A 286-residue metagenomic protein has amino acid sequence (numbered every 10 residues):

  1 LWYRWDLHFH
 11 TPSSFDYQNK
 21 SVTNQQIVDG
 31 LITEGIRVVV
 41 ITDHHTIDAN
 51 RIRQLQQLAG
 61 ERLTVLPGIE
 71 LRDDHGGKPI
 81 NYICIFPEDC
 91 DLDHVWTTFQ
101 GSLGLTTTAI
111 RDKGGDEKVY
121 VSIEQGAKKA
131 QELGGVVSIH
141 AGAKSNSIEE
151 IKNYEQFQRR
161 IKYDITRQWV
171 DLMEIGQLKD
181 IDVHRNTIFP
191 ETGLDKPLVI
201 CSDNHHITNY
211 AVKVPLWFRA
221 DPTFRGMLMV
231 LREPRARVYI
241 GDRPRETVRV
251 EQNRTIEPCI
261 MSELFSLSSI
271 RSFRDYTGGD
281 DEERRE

Functional and structural regions predicted by a protein language model:
L1-G30, E34-I36, D48-P67, L71-C90 (+1 more regions): Charged catalytic cores and adjacent phosphate/nucleic-acid-binding surfaces used for phosphate/nucleic-acid chemistry
S14-N19, H45, L103-K118: Divalent metal-binding segments
R37-H45: Active-site beta-strand/loop signature of hydrolases that rely on acidic residues for catalysis
V40, V136-S138, E174: Structural motif
Y82-K113, Y163: Active-site gating loops and adjacent loop-to-helix segments of metal-dependent hydrolytic enzymes
D93-Q100, E124, R225-R232: Generic detector of well-ordered alpha-helical segments enriched in charged/polar residues, highlighting helical
R111-Q156: Hydrophobic, aromatic-enriched interface-forming segments
